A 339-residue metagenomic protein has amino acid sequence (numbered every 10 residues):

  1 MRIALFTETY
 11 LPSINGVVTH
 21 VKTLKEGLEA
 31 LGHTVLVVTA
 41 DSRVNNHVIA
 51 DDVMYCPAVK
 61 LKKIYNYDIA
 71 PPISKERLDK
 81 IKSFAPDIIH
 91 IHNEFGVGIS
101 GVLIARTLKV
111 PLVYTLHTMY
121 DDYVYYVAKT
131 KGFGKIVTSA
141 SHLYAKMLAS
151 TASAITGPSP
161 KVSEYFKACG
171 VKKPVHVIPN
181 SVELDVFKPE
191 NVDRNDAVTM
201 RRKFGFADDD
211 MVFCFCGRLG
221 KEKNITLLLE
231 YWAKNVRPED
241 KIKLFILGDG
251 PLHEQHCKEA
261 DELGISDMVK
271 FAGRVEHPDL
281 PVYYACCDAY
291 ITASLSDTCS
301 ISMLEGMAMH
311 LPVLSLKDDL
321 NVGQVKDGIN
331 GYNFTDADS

Functional and structural regions predicted by a protein language model:
M1-Y55: N-terminal subdomain of nucleotide-sugar transferases
D41, K161, S181: Carbohydrate-associated surface elements
A149, R274-V275, V282-C287: Short alpha-helical donor nucleotide-sugar binding micro-motif in glycosyltransferases
T156, A207-K234: Conserved donor-binding/catalytic core segment of Leloir-type glycosyltransferases
E254-V275: Nucleotide-activated donor-binding/catalytic signature segment of Leloir-type glycosyltransferases, i.e., the conserved
L295: Aromatic "clamp/platform" in nucleotide-sugar-dependent glycosyltransferases that forms part of the donor/acceptor
P312-S315: Short hydrophobic beta-strand element within catalytic cores of glycosyltransferases and related nucleotide-activated
V322-S339: Change "using UDP/GDP/dTDP sugars" to "using nucleotide sugars
